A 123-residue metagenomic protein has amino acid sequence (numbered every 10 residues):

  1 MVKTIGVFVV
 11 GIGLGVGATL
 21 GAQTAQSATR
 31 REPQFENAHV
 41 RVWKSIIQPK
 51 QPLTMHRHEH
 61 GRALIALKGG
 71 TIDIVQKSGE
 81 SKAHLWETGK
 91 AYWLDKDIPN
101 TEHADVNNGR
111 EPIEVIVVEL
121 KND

Functional and structural regions predicted by a protein language model:
T4-A22: Alpha-helical oligomerization interfaces
T29-T54, E59-I65, V117-V118: A short glycine-rich, His/Asp/Glu-containing loop-to-beta-strand
E36-H39, G79-D97: Short acidic-glycine-tyrosine-enriched beta hairpin
S45, L53-H58, V75, A83-L85 (+1 more regions): Short histidine-centered beta-strand/loop micro-motifs that create catalytic or ligand/metal-coordination sites
P49, K68, E87-G89: Short, flexible surface segments
K50-T54, K90-D105: Histidine-centered metal-chelating micro-motifs
H58-S78: Glycine- and acidic-residue-biased ligand/ion/polar-headgroup-sensing regions
I98-K121: Ligand-binding loop in jelly-roll beta-barrel domains
